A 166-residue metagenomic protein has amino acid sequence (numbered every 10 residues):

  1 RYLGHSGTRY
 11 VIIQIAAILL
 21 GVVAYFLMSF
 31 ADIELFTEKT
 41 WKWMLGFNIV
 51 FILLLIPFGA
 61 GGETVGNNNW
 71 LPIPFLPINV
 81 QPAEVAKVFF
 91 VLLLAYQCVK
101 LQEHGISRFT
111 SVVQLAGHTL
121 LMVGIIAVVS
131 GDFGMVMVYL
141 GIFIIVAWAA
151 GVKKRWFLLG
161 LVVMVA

Functional and structural regions predicted by a protein language model:
R1-G131: Membrane-helix boundary/helix-loop-helix interface segments in multi-pass membrane proteins
R9, F26, M137-Y139, W156: Basic, gly/Ser/Thr/Pro-rich low-complexity segments located predominantly at protein N termini
V23, F90-Y96, G141-F143, V152 (+1 more regions): Hydrophobic alpha-helical membrane-insertion segments
E34-E38, A149-L159: Membrane-helix interface "capping/anchor" motifs
W41-M44, L140-G141, L158-V162: Membrane-interface loop-to-helix entry segments
P57-A60, K153-A166: A membrane-periplasm/extracellular boundary helix in multi-pass inner-membrane enzymes that assemble envelope glycans
N67-I73, L140-F143, V162-V165: Acidic/polar active-site rim loop that often engages polyanionic ligands
V113-A147, V152, A166: Helix-loop-helix junctions and helix-breaking kinks within/between transmembrane helices of multi-pass membrane
